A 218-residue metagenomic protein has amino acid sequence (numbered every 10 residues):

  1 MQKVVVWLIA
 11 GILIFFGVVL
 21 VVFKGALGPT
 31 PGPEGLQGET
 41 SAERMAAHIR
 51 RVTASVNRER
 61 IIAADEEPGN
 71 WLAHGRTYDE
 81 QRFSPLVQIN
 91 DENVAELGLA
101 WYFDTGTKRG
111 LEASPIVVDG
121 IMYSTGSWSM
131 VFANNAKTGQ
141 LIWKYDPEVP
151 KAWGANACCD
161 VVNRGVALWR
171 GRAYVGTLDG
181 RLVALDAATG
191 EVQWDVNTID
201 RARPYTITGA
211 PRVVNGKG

Functional and structural regions predicted by a protein language model:
M1-L13: N-terminal Sec-pathway targeting helices
V18-P31: Hydrophobic single-pass membrane-insertion segments
G32-T105, Q140-G154, E191-D200: Aromatic (tryptophan-biased) beta-strands that constitute blades/sheets of beta-rich domains
W71-G75, G110-M130, A155-R181, T206-G218: Repeat-blade elements of multi-bladed beta-propeller folds
N90-N93, N135, D186: Structural recognition of the beta-propeller blade-terminating site
Y123, V131-P147: Carboxylate/His-rich catalytic cores and anion/metal-binding grooves
G180-Q193: Mature extracytoplasmic enzyme cores
